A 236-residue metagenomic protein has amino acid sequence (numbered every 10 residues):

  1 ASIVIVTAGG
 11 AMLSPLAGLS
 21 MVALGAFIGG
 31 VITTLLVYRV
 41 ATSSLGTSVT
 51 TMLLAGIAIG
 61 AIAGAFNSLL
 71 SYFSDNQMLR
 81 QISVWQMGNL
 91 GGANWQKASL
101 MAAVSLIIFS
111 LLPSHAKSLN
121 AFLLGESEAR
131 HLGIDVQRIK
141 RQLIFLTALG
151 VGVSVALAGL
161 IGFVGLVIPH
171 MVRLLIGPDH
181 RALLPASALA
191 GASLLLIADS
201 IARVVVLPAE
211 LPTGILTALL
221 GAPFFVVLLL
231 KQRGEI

Functional and structural regions predicted by a protein language model:
A1-I236: Alpha-helical transmembrane segments in inner-membrane proteins
